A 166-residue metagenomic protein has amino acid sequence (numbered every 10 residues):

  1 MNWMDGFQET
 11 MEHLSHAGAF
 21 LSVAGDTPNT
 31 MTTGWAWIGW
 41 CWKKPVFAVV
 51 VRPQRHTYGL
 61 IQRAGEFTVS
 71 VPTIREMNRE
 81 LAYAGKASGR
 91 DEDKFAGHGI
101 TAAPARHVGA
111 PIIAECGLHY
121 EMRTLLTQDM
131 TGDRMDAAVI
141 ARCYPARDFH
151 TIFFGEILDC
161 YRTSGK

Functional and structural regions predicted by a protein language model:
M1-T33, W37-K166: Active-site-proximal mixed secondary-structure blocks
